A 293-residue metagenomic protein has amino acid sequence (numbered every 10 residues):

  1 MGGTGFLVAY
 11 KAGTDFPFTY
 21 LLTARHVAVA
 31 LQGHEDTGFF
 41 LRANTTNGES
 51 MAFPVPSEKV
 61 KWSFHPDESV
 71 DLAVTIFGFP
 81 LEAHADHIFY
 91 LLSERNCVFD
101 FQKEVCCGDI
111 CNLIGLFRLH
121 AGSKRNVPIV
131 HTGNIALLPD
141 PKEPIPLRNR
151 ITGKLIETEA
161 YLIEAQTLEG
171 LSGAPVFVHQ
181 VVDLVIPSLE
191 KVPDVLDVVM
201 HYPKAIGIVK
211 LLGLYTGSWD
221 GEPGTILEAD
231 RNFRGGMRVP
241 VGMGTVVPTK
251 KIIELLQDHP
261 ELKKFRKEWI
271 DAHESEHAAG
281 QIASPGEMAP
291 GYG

Functional and structural regions predicted by a protein language model:
M1-G2, G33-A165, E169, G173 (+4 more regions): Serine endopeptidase catalytic core focused on the charge-relay Asp
M1-Y20: A conserved glycine-rich beta-strand in the N-terminal activation segment of trypsin-fold
V8-Y10, L138, H179, G217: Residue-level recognition of beta-strand microenvironments
G13-D15, A30, E169-G170: Short glycine/serine/proline-enriched coil/turn segments at secondary-structure junctions
T23: Cytochrome P450 catalytic-core helices
V178-Y292: C-terminal subregion of chymotrypsin/trypsin-like serine protease catalytic domains
